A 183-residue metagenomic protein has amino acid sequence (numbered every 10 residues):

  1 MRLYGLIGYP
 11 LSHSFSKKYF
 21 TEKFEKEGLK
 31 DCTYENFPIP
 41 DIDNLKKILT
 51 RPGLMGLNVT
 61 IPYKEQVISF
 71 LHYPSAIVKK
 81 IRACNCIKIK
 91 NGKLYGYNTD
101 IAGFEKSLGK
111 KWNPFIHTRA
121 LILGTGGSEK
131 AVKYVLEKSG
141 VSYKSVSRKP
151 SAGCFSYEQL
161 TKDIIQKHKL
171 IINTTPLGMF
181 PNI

Functional and structural regions predicted by a protein language model:
R2-W112: Phosphate/diphosphate ligand-binding glycine-rich loop within oxidoreductases
G8, G96-I101, L108, W112-N113 (+2 more regions): Glycine-rich adenosine-cofactor-binding loop
Y34, A120, Y143: Hydrophobic anchor at the start of a short beta-strand that flanks the dinucleotide cofactor-binding loop
M55, T118, K169-L170: Conserved acidic residues
V59-Q66, S128, P176-M179: Short glycine-rich anion-binding loops that position phosphate/pyrophosphate groups of nucleotides and phosphorylated
K138-Y157: NAD(P)-binding Rossmann-fold cofactor-contacting core
G153-I183: Rossmann-like adenosine-cofactor binding region
